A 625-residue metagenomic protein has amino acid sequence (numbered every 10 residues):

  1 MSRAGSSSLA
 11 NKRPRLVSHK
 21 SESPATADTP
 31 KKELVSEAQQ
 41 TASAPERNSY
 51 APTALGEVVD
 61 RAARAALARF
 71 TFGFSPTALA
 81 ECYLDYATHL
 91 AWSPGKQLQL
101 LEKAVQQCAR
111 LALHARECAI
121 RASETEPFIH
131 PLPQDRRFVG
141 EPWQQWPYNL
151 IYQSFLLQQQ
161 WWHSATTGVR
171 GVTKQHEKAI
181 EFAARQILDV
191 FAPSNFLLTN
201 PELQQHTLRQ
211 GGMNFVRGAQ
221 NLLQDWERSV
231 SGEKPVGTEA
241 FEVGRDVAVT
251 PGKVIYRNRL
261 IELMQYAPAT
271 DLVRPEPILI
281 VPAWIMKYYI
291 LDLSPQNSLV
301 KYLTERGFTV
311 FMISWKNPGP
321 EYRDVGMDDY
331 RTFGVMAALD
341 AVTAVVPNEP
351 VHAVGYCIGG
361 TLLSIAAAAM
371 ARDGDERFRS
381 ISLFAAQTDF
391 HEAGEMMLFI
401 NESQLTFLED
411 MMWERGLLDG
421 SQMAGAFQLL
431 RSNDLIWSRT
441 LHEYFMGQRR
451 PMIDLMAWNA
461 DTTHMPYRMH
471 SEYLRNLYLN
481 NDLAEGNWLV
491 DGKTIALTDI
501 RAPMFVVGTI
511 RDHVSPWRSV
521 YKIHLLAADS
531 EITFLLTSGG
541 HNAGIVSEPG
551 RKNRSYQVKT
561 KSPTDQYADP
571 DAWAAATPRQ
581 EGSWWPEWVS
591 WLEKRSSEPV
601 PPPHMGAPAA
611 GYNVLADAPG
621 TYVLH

Functional and structural regions predicted by a protein language model:
S2-M264, P268, V273-P275, M286 (+10 more regions): Amphipathic, low-complexity, repeat-rich surface-exposed segments
W162, T166-V216, L223, A344 (+4 more regions): Alpha/beta-hydrolase-fold enzymes
D292-V310: Short amphipathic alpha-helix adjacent to the substrate-entry channel of hydrolases
Y322-V346: Alpha/beta-hydrolase active-site loop
G355-G359, L363: Gly/Ala-rich beta-loop-alpha elbow adjacent to hydrolase catalytic centers
D499-M504, P516, L526-S530: Short, proline-enriched alpha-helix->beta-strand connector loops that line the catalytic pocket of alpha/beta-hydrolase
V506-G508, D512: Short beta-strand/loop motif that positions the catalytic acidic residue of the alpha/beta-hydrolase fold
H513-S519: Conserved alpha/beta-hydrolase "acid-adjacent" motif
